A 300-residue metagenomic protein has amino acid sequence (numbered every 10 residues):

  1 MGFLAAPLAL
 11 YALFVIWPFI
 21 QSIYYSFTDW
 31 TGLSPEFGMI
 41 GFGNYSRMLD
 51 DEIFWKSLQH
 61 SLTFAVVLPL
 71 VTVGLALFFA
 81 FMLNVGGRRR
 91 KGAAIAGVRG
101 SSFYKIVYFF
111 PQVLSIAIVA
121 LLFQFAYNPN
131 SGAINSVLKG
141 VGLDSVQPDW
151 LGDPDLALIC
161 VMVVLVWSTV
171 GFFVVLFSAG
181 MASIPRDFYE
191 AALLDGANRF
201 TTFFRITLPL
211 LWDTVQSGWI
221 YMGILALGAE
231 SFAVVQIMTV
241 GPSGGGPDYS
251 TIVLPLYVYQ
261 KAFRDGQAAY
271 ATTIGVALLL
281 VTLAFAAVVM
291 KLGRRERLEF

Functional and structural regions predicted by a protein language model:
F3-F300: A structural signal for multi-pass alpha-helical bundles of membrane permease subunits that mediate small-molecule
